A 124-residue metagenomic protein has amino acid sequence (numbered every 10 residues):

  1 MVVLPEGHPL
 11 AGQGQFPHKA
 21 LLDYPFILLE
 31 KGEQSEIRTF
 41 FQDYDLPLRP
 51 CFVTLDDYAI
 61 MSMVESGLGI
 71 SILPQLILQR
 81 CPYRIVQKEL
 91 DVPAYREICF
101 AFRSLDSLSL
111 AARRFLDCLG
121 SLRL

Functional and structural regions predicted by a protein language model:
M1-V3, P9, I27, I70 (+1 more regions): Residues embedded in well-ordered beta-strands
L4-F26: Flexible hinge/capping segments at coil-to-helix
L10, Y24-Y44, L108-L116: Secondary-structure junction motif
Q13-G14, Y58-S107: Beta-alpha-beta core module
L28, P47-D56: Short beta-strand-to-loop elements that line the ligand-binding cleft of bilobed periplasmic-binding protein-like
Q34, D56-D57: Conserved glycosyltransferase catalytic-site signature
Q42-C51, I85: A local structural motif
A101-L124: Extended ligand-binding regions for polar small-molecule ligands
